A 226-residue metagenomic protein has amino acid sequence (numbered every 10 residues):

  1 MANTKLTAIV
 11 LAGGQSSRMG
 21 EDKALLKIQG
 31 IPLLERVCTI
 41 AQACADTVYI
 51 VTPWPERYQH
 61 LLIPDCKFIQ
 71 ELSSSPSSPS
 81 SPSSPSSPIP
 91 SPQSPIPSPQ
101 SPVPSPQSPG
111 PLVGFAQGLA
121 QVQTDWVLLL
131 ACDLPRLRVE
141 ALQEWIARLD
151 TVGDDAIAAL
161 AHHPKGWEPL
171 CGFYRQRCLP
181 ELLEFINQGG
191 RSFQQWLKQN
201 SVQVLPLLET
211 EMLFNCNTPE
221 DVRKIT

Functional and structural regions predicted by a protein language model:
A2-P79, I89-G190, Q195-F214, P219-D221: Nucleotide and nucleotide-moiety/phosphate-recognizing core
K224: RNase H-like, Mg2+-dependent phosphodiesterase core, and more generally RNA phosphate-backbone-engaging helix-loop
